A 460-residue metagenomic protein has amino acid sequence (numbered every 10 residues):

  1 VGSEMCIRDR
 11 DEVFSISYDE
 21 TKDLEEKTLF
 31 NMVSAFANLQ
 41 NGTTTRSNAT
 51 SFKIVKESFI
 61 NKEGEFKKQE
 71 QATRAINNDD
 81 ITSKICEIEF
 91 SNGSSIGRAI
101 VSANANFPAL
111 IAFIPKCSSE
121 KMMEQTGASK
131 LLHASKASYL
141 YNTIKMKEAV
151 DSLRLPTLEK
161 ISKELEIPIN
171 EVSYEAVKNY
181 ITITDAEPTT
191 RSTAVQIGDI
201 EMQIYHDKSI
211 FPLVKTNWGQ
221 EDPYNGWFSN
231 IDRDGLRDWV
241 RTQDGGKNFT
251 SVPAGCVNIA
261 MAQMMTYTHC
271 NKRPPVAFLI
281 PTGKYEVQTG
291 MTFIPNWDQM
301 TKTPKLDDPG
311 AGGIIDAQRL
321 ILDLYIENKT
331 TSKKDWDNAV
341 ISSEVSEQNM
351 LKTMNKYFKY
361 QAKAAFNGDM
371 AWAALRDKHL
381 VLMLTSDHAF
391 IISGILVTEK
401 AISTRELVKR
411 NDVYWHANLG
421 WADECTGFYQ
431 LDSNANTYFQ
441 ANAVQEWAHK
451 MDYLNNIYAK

Functional and structural regions predicted by a protein language model:
V1-I7: Short, small-residue-biased leader/transition segments that mark boundaries at the very start of proteins
R8-Q40, T250, A254, N258-K363: Cysteine-nucleophile protease catalytic domains, especially the papain-like/related folds used in DUB/UBL proteases
V13-A75: Short, non-transmembrane alpha-helical segments in secretory-pathway proteins
F14-Y18, S34, A75, D79-A194 (+2 more regions): Noncatalytic regulatory segments and standalone regulatory/sensor domains
K62-T73, Q220-N248, T282-P309, L407-V408 (+1 more regions): Surface-exposed intrinsically disordered loops and tails
Q69-S95, K352-Y414: Active-site-adjacent substructure of cysteine-protease-like catalytic cores
A105-F107, V397-T398, G420-E424: Acidic glycine-/aspartate-rich tracts in secreted/extracellular proteins
